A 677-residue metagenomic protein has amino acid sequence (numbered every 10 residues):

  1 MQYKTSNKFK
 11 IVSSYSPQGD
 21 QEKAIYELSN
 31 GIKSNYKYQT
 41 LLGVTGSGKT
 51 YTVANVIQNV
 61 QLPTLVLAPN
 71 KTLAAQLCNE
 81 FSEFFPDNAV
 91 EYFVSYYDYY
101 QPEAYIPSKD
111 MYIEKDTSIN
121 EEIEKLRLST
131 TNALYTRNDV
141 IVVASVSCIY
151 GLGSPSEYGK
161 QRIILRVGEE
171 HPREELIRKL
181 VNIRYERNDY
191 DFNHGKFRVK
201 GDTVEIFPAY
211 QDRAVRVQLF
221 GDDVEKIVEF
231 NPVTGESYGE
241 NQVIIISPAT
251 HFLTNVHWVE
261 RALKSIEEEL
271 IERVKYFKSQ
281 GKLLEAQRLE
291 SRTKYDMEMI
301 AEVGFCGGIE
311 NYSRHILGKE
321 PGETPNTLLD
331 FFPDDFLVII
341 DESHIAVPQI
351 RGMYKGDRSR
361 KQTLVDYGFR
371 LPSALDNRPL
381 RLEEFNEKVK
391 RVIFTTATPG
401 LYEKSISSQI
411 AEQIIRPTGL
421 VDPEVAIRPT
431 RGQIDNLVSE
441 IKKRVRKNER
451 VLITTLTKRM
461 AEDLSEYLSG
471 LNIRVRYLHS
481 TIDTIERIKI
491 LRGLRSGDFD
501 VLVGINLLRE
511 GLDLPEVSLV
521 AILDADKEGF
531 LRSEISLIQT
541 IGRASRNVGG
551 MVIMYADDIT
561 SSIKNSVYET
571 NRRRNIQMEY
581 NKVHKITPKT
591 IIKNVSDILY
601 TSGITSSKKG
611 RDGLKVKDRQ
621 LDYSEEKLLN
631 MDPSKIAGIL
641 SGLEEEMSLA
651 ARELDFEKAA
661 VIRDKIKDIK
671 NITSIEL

Functional and structural regions predicted by a protein language model:
Q2-L42: Conserved pre-motif I regulatory segment
S6, F93-R446, K458, S465-S469 (+3 more regions): N-terminal cationic and glycine-rich segments that engage phosphates or anionic surfaces
S34-T40, Q61-P63, D139-V140, E449-R450: Pre-Walker A (Motif I) flank of P-loop NTPase domains
S34-V56: Walker A/P-loop
T40, P86-Y96, G308, A426 (+2 more regions): Conserved RecA-like helicase motor-core motifs
Q61-E83, A89-D98, L456-R459: Conserved Walker A/P-loop ATP-binding site and its immediately adjacent core in helicase/helicase-like ATPase domains
A75-E83, E103-Y105, D463-Y467: Short amphipathic alpha-helical segment within the helicase RecA-like ATPase core that mediates nucleic-acid
I482-I505: Conserved helicase ATPase core of P-loop NTP-dependent helicases/translocases
